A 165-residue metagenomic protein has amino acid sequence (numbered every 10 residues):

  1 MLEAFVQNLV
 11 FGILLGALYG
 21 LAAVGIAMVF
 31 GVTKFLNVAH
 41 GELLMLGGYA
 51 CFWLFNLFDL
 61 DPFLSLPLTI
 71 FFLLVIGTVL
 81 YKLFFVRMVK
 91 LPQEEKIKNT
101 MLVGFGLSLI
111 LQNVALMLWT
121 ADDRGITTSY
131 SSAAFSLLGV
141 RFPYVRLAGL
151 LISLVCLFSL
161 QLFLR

Functional and structural regions predicted by a protein language model:
M1-T33, V38-R165: Small-residue-rich transmembrane alpha-helical segments that form helix-helix packing/gating elements in polytopic
